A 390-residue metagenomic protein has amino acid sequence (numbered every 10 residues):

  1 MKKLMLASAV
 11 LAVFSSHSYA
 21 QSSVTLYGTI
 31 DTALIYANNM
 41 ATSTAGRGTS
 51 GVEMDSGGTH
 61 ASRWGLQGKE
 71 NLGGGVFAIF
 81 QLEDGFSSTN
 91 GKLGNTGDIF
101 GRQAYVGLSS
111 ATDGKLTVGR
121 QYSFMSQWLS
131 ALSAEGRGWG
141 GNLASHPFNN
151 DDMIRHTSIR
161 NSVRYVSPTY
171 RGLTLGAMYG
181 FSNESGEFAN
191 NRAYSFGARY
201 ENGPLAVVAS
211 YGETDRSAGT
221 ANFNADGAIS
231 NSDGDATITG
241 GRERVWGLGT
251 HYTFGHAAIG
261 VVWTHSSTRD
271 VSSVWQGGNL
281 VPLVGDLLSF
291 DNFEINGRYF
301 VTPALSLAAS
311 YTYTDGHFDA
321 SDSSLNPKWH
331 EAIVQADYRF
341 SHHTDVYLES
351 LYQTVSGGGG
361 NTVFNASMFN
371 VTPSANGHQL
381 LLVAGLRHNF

Functional and structural regions predicted by a protein language model:
M1-A20: Gram-negative bacterial Sec-dependent N-terminal signal peptides
A9, G65-Q67, Y105-L108, R164-V166 (+5 more regions): Outer-membrane beta-barrel architecture
Q21-Y36, E53-S182, N190-S210, L351: Outer membrane beta-barrel
T25-Y27, F77-I79, K115-T117, T174-G176 (+7 more regions): Residue-level detector of the transmembrane beta-barrel scaffold of outer-membrane proteins
A33-A37, Q81, G85-T89, S123-M125 (+6 more regions): Structural signature of outer-membrane beta-barrel domains
T49-V52, K92, N150, S182-N183 (+4 more regions): Extracellular loop and loop/strand-boundary signature of outer-membrane beta-barrel proteins
R199-I333: Detector for outer-membrane/organellar transmembrane beta-barrel domains, recognizing the amphipathic beta-strand
F340, N376-F390: Outer-membrane beta-barrel "beta-signal"
